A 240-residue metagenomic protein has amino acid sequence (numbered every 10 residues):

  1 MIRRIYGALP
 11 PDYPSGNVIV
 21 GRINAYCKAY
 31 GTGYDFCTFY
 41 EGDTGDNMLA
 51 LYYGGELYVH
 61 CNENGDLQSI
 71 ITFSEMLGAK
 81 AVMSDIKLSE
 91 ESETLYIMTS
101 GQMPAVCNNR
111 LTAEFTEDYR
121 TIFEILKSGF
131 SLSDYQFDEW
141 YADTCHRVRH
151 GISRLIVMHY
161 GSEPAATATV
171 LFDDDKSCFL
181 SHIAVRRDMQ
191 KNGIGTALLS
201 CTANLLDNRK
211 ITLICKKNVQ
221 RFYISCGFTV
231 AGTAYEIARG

Functional and structural regions predicted by a protein language model:
M1-G21, Q102-E139: Short amphipathic alpha-helix that is part of the acyltransferase structural core
G7, P14-S74, A165-S181, R187: Conserved donor-binding loop and adjoining core beta-sheet/short helix segment in diverse acyl/aminoacyl transferases
Y53-N109, A234-R239: Acyl-donor-binding surface of acyltransferase catalytic domains
G65-F73, V185-R187, K191-L205, S225: Conserved acetyl-CoA-binding loop-helix of GNAT-fold acetyltransferases
E75-I86, L206-N218: Conserved GNAT acetyl-CoA-binding A-motif
K87-E93, T196, K217-A234, R239: Conserved active-site alpha-helix within GNAT-family acetyltransferase domains
Q136-A184: A conserved beta-strand-loop-helix scaffold within acyl/acetyltransferase catalytic domains
S162-S177, T196, T229-G240: Acyl-donor (CoA/ACP) binding surface of acyl/acetyltransferases
